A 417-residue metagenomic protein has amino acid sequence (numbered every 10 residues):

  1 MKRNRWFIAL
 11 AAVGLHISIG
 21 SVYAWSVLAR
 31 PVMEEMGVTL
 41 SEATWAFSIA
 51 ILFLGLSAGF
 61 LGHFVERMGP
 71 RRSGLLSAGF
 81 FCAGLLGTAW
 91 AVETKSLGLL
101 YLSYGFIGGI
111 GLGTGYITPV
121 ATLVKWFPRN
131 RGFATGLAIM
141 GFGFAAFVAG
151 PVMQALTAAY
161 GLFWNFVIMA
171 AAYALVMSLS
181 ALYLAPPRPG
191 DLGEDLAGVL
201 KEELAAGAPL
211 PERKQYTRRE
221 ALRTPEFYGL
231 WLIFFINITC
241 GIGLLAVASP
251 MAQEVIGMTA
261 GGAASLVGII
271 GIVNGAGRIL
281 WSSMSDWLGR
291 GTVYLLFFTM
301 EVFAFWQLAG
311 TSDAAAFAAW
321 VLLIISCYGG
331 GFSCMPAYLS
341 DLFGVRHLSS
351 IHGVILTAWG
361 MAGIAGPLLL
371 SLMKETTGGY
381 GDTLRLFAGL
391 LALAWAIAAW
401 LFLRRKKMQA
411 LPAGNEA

Functional and structural regions predicted by a protein language model:
W25-R30, R219-A276, W281, G366: Extracytoplasmic gate region of multi-pass secondary transporters
V32, G113-F127, A134-T135, G330-F343: Intracellular juxtamembrane helix-capping segments at the cytosolic ends of symmetry-related transmembrane helices
V32-M33, F64-V65, G150-Y160, N165 (+3 more regions): Interfacial helix-cap and linker-helix signal at transmembrane-aqueous boundaries of multi-pass secondary transporters
S48-H63, G268-L280: Central cavity-lining transmembrane alpha-helices of secondary-active solute carriers, predominantly the Major
S57-P70, R278-G289, K374: Helix-to-loop junctions at the C-terminal end of transmembrane segments in multipass secondary transporters
G79-E93, M300-S312: C-terminal ends and interior cores of transmembrane alpha-helices in multi-pass membrane transporters/permeases
L97-G113, F235, A316-G330: Hydrophobic core of transmembrane alpha-helices in multi-pass small-molecule transporters, especially MFS/SLC-type
F142-P189: Helix-loop-helix hairpin linking two adjacent transmembrane segments in secondary transporters
